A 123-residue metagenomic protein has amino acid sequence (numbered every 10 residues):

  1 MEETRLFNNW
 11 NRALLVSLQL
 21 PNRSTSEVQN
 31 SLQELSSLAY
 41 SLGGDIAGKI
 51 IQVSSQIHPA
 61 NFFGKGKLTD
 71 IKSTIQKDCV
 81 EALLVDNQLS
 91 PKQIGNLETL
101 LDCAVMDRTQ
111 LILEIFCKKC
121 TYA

Functional and structural regions predicted by a protein language model:
M1-C117: N-terminal accessory targeting/assembly segments
C120-A123: Short, glycine-/small-residue-rich phosphate/pyrophosphate-handling segment
